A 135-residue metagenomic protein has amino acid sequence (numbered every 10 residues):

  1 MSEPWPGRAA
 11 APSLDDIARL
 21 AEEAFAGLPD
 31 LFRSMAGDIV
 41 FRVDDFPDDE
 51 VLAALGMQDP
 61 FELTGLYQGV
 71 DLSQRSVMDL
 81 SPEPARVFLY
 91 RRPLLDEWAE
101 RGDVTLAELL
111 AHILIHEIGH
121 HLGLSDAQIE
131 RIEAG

Functional and structural regions predicted by a protein language model:
M1-L109, H121, Q128-E130: Active-site rim/adjacent substrate-binding subdomains
I113, E117-H121: Catalytic glutamate of the conserved HExxH
I132-G135: Short hydrophobic/aromatic patches at helix-to-coil boundaries
